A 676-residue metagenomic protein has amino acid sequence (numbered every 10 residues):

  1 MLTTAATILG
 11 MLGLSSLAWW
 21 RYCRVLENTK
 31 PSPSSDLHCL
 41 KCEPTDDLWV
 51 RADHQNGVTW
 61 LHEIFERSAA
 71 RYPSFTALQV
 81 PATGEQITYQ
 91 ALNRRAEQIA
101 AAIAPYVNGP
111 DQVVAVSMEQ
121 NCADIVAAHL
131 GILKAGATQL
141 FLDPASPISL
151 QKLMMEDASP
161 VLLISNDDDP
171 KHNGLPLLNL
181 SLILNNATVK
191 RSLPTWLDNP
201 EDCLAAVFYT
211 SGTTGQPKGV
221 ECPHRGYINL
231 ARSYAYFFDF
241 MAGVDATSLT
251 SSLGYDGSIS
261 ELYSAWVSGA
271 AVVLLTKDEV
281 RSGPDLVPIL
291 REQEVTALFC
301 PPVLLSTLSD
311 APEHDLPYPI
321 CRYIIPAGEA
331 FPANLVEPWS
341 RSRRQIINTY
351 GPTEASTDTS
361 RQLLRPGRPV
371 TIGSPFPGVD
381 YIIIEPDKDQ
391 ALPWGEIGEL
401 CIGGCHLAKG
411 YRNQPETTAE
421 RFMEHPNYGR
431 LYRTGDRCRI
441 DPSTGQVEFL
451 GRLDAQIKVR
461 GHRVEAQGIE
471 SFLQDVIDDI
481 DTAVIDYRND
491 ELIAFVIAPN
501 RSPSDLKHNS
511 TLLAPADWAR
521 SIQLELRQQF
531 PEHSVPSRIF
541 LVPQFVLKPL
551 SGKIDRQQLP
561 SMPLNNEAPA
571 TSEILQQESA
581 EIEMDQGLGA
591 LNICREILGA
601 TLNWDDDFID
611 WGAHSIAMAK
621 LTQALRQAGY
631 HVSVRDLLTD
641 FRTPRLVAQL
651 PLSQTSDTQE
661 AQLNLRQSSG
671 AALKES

Functional and structural regions predicted by a protein language model:
M1-T29: Terminal signal-anchor or tail-anchor transmembrane helices that tether membrane-associated enzymes to cellular
T29-V207, C222-H224, N229, P332-V336 (+6 more regions): AMP-binding/adenylate-forming domain of the ANL superfamily
P33-W49, L163-L197, Y227, Q345-N348 (+3 more regions): AMP-dependent adenylate-forming
S68, G136, M154, L163 (+12 more regions): Residue-level signal for inorganic ion chemistry
Y72-A77, A82-Q86, Y106-V114, L450-A455 (+3 more regions): Phosphopantetheine carrier-protein modules
G84-I87, V114-A123, L142-S149, T250-S251 (+6 more regions): Glycine-rich loop motifs involved in handling phospho/adenylate chemistry
D124, H129, A137-E156, R191-L392 (+3 more regions): Motif- and composition-driven signal specific to adenylation
A158-S159, N489-E491, P549-E675: Phosphopantetheine-dependent thiolation modules in NRPS/PKS and related acyl-activating systems
